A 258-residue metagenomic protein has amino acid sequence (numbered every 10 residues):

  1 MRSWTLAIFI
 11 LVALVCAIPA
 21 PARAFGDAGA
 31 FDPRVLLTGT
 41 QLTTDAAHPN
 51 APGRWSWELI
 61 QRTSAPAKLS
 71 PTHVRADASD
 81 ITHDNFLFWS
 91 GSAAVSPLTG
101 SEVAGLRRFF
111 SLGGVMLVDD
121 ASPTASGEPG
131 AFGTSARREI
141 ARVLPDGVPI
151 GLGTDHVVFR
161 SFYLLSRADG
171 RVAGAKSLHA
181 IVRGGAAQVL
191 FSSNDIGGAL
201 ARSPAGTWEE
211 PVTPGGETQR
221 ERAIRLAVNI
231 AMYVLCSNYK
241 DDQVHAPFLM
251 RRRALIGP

Functional and structural regions predicted by a protein language model:
M1-W4: Positively charged n-region of N-terminal signal peptides that target proteins for export
A7-A17: Bacterial N-terminal signal peptides
R23-F86, A93, I196-G197, E210-P258: Aromatic-Pro/Gly-enriched surface loop or interdomain linker that acts as a lid/target-recognition segment
G29-D32, Q41-T43, P123-V228, R253-P258: An acidic, glycine-rich "communication" segment
P49-S56, V103, R107, G133 (+3 more regions): Extracytoplasmic/secreted envelope proteins and their assembly/folding machinery, especially bacterial periplasmic
I60-A65, S92, S111-G114, A141-V148 (+1 more regions): Sec-exported extracytoplasmic/periplasmic mature domains
S70-A76, T99-G105, A173-S177: Alpha-helical scaffolding within the catalytic cores of extracellular/periplasmic polymer-degrading hydrolases
F86-G133: Short alpha-beta junction capping motif
